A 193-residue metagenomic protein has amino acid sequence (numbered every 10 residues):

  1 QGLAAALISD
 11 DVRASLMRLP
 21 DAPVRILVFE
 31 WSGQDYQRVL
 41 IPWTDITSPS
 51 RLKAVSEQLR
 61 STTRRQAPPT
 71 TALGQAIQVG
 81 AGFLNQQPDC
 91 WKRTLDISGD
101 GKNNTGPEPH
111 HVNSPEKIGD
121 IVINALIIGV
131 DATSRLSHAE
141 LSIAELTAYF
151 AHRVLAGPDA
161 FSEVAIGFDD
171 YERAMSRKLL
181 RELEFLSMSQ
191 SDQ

Functional and structural regions predicted by a protein language model:
Q1, G80, W91-P107, V112 (+1 more regions): DG-centered beta-turn motif at the end of beta-strands
Q1-P23: …and closely analogous acidic/polar surface helices at protein-protein or active-site interfaces in A-domain-like
M17-Q37: Acidic helix-start/capping segments at beta-turn-to-alpha-helix junctions
I26, I41-P42, L59-T70, G99-N104 (+2 more regions): Second-shell loop/turn segments in exported
S32-Y36, S48, F83, G99-T105 (+3 more regions): Solvent-exposed loop/turn segments at secondary-structure junctions within structured extracellular/periplasmic domains
I46, S50-R93, I127-H138, S142-E145 (+1 more regions): Von Willebrand factor
K102-H152: VWA/integrin I-like adhesion module and closely mimicked acidic/polar interface patches used
S162-Q193: C-terminal "exit" segments of structured domains
